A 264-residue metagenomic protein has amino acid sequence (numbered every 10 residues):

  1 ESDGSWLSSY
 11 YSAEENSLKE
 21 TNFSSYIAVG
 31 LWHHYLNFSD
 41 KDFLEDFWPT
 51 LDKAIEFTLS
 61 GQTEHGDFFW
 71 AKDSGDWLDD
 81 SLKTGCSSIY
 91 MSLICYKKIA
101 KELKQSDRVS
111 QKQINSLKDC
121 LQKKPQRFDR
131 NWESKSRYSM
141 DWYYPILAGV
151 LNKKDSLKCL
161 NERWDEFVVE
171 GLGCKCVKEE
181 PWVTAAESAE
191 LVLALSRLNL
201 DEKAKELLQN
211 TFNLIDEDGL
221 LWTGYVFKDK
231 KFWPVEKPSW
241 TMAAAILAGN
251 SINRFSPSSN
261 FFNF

Functional and structural regions predicted by a protein language model:
E1-Q62, C86, L208, V235-N253: Aromatic-rich carbohydrate-recognition surfaces in CAZymes
S2-W6, E64-F68, D165-V169, E217-W222: Acidic-glycine-rich active-site phosphate/pyrophosphate-binding loop
S5-L7, K153-L160, V177-E187, L193-R197 (+1 more regions): CBM-like carbohydrate-recognition segments
L7-E14, F69-W77, K175-C176, Y225-K230: Short linear capping/connector segments at secondary-structure termini
T21, D46-K72, D76-C95, A100-A186: Extended ligand-binding clefts on enzyme/binding-domain cores
Y26-F43, S88-Q105, D141-K153, A189-L200 (+1 more regions): Well-ordered alpha-helical scaffold segments within catalytic/enzyme domains
L36, K98, D165, F212-N213: Amphipathic alpha-helical segments of tetratricopeptide repeats
K41, H65, L103, D218-L221 (+1 more regions): Short, polar/charged, Gly/Pro-enriched helix-capping and turn/loop motifs at alpha-helix termini and inter-helix linkers
